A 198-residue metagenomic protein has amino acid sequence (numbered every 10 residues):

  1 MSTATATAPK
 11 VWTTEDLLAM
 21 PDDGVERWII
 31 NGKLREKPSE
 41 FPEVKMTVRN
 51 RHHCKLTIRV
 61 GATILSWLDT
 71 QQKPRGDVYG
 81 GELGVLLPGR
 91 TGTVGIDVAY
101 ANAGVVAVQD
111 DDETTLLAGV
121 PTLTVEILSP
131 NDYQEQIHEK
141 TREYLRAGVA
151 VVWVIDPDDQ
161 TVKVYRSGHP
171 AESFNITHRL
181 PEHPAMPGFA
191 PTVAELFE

Functional and structural regions predicted by a protein language model:
M1-E198: Gly/Pro/Ser/Thr-rich low-complexity, intrinsically disordered segments predominantly at protein N-termini
